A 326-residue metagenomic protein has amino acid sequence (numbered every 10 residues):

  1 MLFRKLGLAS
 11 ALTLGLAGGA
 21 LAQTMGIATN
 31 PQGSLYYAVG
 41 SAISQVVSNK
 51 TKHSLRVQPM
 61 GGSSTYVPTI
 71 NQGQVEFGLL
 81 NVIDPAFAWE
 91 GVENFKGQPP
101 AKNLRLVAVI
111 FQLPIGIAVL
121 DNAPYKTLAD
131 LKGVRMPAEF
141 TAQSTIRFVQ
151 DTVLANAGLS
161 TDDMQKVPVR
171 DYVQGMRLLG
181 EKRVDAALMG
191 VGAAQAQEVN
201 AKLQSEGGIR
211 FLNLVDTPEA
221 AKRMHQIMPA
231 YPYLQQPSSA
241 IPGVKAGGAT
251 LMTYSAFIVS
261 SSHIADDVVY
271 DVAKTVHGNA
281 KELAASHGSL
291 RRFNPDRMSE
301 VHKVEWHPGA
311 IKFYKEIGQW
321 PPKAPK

Functional and structural regions predicted by a protein language model:
M1-S10: Bacterial N-terminal signal peptides that target proteins for export
L16-A22: Sec/Tat signal peptide C-region and signal peptidase I cleavage site
T24-K50, S54-R56, L113-E181, E300 (+1 more regions): Bilobed "Venus flytrap"/periplasmic-binding protein-like clamshell domains and structurally analogous long
V39-Q45, Q58-Q98, I117, V173-L178 (+2 more regions): Pocket-flanking alpha-helical
V67, E76, D163-M228, I311: Ligand-binding pocket segment of bilobal, Venus flytrap-like solute-binding proteins
G97-I110, S239-A249: A structural signal for short loop-to-beta-strand junctions that line the ligand-binding cleft of periplasmic/secreted
I209-D271, F313, P321, P325: C-terminal lobe and pocket-closing loops of periplasmic/extracytoplasmic Venus-flytrap solute-binding proteins
V276-F293: Periplasmic-binding protein-like
